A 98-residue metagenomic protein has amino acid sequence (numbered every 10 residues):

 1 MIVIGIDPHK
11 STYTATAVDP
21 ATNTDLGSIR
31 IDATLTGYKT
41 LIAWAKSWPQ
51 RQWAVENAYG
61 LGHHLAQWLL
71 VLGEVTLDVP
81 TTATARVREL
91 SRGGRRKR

Functional and structural regions predicted by a protein language model:
M1-R98: Phosphate- and other anionic-substrate recognition elements at nucleic-acid/protein interfaces
